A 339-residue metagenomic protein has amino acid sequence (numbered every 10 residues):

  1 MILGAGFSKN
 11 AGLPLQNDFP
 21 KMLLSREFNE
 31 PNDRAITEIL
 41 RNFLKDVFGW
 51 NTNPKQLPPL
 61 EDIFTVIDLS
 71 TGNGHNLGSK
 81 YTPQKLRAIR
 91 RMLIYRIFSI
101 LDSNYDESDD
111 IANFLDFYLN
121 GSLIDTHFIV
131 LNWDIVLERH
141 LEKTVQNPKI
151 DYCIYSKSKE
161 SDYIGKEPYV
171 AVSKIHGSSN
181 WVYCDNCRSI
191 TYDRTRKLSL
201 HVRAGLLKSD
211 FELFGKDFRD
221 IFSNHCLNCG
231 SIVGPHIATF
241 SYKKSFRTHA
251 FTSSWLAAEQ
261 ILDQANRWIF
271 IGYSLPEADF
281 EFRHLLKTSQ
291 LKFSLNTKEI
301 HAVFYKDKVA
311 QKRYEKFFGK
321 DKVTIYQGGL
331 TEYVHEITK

Functional and structural regions predicted by a protein language model:
M1-K339: Conserved catalytic alpha/beta core of Sir2/sirtuin-type deacylases, generalized to analogous enzyme cores that bind
